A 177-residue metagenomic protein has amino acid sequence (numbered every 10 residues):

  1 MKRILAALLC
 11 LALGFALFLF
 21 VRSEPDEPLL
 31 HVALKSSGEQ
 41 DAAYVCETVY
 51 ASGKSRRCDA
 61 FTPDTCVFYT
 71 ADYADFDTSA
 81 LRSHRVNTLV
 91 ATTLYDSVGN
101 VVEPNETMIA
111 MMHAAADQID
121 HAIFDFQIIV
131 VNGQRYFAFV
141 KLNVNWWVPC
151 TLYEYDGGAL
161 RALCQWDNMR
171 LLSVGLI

Functional and structural regions predicted by a protein language model:
M1-I4: Positively charged n-region of N-terminal signal peptides that target proteins for export
A6-L19: Hydrophobic membrane-insertion alpha-helices, especially the h-region of bacterial N-terminal signal peptides
R22-T93, S97, M111-A116: N-terminal export/targeting and maturation segments
Y44, V101, L160-A162, L171: Residue-level detector of beta-propeller blades
N105, A162-D167: Beta-propeller fold detector
H121-Q127, R170-I177: Repeated scaffold domains used in trafficking and secretory/extracellular systems, primarily beta-propellers
Y136-A138: Acidic/hydrophobic-patterned starts of short beta strands in beta-sheet-rich repeat architectures
W146-T151: Structural motif
